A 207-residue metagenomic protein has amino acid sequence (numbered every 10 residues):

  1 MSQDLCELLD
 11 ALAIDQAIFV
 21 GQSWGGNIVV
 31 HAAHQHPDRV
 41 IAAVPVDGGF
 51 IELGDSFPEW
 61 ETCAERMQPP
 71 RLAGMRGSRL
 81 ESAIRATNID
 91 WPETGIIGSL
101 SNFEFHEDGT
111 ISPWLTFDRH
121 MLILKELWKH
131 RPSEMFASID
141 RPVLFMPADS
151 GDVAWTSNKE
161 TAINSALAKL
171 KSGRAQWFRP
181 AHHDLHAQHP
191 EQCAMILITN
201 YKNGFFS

Functional and structural regions predicted by a protein language model:
S2-A17: Conserved acidic catalytic loop of the alpha/beta-hydrolase fold
C6, V30-H34, A194: Short, hydrophobic alpha-helix immediately C-terminal to the catalytic nucleophile
F19-G21, V46: Short beta-strand immediately N-terminal to the catalytic nucleophile in serine-hydrolase-like folds
G21, G25, V29: Gly/Ala-rich beta-loop-alpha elbow adjacent to hydrolase catalytic centers
H31-H34, I41-R76: Flexible "cap/lid" loop of the alpha/beta hydrolase fold
D55, G74-H130, M135: Conserved alpha/beta-hydrolase catalytic His-Asp/Glu region
S138-A181: Conserved loop-alpha-helix segment in the C-terminal half of the alpha/beta-hydrolase fold that carries the catalytic
F178-P190: Catalytic histidine-centered segment of alpha/beta-hydrolase-like enzymes
